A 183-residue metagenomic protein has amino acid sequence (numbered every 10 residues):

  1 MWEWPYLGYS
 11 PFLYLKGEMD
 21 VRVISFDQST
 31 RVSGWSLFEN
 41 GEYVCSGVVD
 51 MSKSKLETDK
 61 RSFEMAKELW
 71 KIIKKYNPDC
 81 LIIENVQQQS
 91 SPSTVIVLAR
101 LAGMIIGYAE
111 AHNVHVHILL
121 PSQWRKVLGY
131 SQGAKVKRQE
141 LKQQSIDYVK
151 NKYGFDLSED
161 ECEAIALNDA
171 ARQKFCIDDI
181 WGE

Functional and structural regions predicted by a protein language model:
E3, Y9-E183: Phosphate- and other anionic-substrate recognition elements at nucleic-acid/protein interfaces
